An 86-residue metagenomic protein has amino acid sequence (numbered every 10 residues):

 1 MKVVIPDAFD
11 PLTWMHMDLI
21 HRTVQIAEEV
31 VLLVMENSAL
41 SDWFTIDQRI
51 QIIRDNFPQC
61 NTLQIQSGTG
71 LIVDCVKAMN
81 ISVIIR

Functional and structural regions predicted by a protein language model:
M1-R86: Nucleotidyltransferase catalytic core that binds NTPs
